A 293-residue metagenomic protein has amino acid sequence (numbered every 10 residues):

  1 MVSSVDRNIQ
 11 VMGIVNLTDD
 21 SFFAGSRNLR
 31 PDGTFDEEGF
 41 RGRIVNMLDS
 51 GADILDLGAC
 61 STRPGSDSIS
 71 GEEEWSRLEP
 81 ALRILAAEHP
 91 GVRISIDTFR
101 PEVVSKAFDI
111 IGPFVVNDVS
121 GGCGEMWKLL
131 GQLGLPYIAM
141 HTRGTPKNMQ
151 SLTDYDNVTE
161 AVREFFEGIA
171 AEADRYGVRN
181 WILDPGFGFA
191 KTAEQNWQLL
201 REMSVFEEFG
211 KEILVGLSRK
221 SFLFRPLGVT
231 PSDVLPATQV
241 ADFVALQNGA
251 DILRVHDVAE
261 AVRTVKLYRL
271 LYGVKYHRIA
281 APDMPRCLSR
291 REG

Functional and structural regions predicted by a protein language model:
Q10-N16: Short, hydrophobic/glycine-enriched beta-strand segments
N16-R43, T62-P80, I84-A86, R93 (+3 more regions): Active-site-adjacent loop and "lid" segments of alpha/beta metabolic enzymes
G42-G58, N248-G249: Catalytic domains of carbohydrate-active enzymes, especially glycoside hydrolases
L55-L57, V103, A107, I111-F114: Conserved N-terminal glycine/acidic-rich loop preference
